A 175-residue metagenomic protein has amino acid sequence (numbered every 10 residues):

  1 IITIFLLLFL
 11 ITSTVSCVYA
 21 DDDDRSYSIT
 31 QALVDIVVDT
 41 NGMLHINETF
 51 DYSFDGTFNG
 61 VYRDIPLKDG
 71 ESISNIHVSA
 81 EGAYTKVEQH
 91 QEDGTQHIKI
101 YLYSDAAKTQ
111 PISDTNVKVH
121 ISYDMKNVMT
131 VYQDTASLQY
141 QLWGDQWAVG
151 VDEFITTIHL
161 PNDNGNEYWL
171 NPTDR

Functional and structural regions predicted by a protein language model:
I1-I2, Y19: Short, Lys/Arg-enriched, disordered terminal segments
T3-S13: Bacterial N-terminal signal peptides
T14-R175: Lumenal/extracellular ectodomains and adaptor appendage modules of the eukaryotic vesicle/secretory system
